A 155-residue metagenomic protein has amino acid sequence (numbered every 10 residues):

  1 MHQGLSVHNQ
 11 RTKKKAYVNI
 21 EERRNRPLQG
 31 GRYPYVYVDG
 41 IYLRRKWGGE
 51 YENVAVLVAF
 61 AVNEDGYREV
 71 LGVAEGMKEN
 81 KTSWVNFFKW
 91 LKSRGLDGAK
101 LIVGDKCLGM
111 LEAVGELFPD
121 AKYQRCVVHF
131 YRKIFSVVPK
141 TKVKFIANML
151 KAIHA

Functional and structural regions predicted by a protein language model:
H2-H8, K14-V103, L108, E112 (+1 more regions): RNase H-like nuclease fold core
G115-A155: Extended amphipathic alpha-helical interaction segments
